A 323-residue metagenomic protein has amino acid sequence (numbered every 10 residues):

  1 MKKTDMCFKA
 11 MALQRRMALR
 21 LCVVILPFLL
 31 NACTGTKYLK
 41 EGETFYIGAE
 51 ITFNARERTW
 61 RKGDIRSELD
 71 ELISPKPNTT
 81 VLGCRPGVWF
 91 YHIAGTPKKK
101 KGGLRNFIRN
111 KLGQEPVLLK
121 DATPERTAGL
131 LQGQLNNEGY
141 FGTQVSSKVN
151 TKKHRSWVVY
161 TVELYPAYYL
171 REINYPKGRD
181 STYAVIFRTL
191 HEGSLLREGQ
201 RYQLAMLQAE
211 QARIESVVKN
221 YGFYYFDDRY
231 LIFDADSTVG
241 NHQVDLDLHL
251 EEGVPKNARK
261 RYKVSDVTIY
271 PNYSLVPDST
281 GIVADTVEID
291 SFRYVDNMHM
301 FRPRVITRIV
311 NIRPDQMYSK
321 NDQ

Functional and structural regions predicted by a protein language model:
M1-R16: N-terminal secretory signal peptides that target proteins for export/translocation
R16-I25: Sec-dependent N-terminal signal peptides
L29-A32: C-terminal motif of bacterial Sec signal peptides marking the signal peptidase cleavage site
T34-Q323: Interaction-mediating elements
